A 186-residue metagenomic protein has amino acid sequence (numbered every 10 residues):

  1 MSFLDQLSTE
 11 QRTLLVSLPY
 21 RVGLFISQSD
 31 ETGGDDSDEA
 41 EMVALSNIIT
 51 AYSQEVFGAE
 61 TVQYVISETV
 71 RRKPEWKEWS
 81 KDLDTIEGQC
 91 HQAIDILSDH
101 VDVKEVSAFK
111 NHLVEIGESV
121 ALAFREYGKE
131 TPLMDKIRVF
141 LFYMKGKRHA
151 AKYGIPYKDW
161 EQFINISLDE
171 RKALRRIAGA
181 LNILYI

Functional and structural regions predicted by a protein language model:
M1-I186: Acidic, metal/ion-handling microdomains and their immediate structural contexts
